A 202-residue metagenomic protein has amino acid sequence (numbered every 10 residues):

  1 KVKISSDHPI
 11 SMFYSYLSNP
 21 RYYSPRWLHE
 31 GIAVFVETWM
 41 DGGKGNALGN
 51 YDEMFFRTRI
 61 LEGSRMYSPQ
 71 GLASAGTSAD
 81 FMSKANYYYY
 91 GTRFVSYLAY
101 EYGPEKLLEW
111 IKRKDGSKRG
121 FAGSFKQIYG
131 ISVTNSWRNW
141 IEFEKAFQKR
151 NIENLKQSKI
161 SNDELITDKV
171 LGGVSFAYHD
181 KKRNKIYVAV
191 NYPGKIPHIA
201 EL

Functional and structural regions predicted by a protein language model:
K1-S5, F176-R183: Conserved long hydrophobic alpha-helices within structured protein cores
V2-L108, K112-K159: Acidic/His/Gly-enriched intrinsically disordered linker/tail segments that often contain short helix/coil "MoRF-like"
R150-G172, L202: Multi-bladed beta-propeller domains
G173-S175, K195: Beta-rich catalytic cores
Y178-K181, Y187-P193: Beta-strand C-termini and the immediately following turn/loop, strongest in propeller blades
N184-K185, H198: Generic structural signal for coil-to-beta-strand starts
G194-L202: Structural motif
